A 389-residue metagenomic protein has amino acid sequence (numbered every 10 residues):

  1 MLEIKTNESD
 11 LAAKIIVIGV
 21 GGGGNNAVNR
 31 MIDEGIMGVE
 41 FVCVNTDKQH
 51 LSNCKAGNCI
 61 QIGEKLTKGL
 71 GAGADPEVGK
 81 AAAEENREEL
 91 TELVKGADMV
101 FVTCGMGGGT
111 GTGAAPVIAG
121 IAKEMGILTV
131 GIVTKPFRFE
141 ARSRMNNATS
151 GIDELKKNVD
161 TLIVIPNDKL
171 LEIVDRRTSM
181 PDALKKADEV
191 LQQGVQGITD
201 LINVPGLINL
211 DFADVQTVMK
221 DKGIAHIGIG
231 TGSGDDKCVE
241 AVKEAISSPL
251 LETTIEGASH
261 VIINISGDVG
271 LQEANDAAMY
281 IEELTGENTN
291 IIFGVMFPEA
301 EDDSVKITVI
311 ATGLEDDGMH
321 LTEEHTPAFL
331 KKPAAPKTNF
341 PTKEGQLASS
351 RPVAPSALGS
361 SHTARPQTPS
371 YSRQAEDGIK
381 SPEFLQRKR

Functional and structural regions predicted by a protein language model:
M1-R389: Tubulin/FtsZ superfamily GTPase core signature
